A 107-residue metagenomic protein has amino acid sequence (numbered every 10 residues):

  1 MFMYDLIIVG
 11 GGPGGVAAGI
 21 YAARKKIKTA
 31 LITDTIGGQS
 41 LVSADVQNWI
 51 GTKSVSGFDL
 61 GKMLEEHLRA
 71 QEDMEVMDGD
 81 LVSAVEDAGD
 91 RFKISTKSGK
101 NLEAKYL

Functional and structural regions predicted by a protein language model:
F2-G14: Beta1/beta-strand and adjacent pyrophosphate-binding region of the FAD-binding site in flavoprotein oxidoreductases
M3-D5, G79, A104: Phosphate-coordination loops involved in phosphoryl transfer and adenosine-cofactor binding
I7-V9, A23-V42: Glycine-rich FAD pyrophosphate-binding loop
I7-V9, N101-L107: Short hydrophobic core segments
L41-N101: N-terminal Rossmann-like dinucleotide/flavin-binding domain of flavoprotein oxidoreductases that bind FAD/FMN
